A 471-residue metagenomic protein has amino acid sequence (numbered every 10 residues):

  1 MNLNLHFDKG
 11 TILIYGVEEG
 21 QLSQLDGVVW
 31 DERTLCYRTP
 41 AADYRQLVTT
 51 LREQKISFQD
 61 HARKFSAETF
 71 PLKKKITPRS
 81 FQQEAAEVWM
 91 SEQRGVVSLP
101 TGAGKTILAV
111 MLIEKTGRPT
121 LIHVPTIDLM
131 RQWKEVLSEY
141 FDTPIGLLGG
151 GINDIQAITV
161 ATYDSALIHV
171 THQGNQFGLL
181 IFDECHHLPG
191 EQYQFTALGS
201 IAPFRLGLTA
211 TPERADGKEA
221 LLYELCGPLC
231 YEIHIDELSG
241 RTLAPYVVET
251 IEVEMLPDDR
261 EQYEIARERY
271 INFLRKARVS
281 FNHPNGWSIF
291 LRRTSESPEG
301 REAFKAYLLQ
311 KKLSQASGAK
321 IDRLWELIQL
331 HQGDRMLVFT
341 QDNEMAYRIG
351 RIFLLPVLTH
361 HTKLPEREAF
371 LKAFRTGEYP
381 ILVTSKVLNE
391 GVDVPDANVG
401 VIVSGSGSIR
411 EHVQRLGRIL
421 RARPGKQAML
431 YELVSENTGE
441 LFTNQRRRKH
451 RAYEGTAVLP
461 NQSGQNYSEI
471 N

Functional and structural regions predicted by a protein language model:
M1-E84: Accessory DNA-engaging acidic/polar modules
E92-T116: Walker A/P-loop
L99, T211-P212, S408-M429: Conserved SF2 helicase motif VI
R131, E135, P144-I155, R335-F339 (+3 more regions): Conserved helicase ATPase core of P-loop NTP-dependent helicases/translocases
N175-G178, A220, V383, E390-S406 (+2 more regions): A short beta-strand element within the Helicase C-terminal
H186-V247, D258-E261, I265: Post-DEXD/H (motif II) to motif III coupling segment of the RecA-like Helicase ATP-binding lobe
V279, P284-K363, R367: Conserved helicase/translocase motor-coupling segment
R418-R446: Conserved segment of the helicase C-terminal RecA-like domain
